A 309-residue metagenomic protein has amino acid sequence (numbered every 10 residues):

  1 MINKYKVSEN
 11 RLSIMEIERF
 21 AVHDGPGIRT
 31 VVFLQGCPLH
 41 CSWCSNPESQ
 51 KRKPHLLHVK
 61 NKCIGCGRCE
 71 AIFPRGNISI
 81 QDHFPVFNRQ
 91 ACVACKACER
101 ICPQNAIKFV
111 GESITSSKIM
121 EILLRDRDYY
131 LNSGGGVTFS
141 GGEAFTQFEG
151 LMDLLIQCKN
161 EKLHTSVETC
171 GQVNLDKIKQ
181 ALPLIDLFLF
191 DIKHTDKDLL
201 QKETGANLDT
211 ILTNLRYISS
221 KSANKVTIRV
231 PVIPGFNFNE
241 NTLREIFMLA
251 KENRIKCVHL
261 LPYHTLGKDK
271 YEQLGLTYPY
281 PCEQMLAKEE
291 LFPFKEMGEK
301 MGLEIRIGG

Functional and structural regions predicted by a protein language model:
M1-P26, V232-G309: Auxiliary Fe-S-binding modules of radical SAM enzymes
I14-R68, P85-A94: N-terminal pre-triad scaffold of radical SAM enzymes
S42-S49, R68-F87, A97-S113: Iron-sulfur cluster-binding cysteine motifs and their immediate structural context in ferredoxin-like electron-transfer
H58-I64, G111-D126: Extended, non-globular alpha-helical segments
H58-K60, Q201-N207, G275-E283: Short glycine-enriched, charge-decorated loop/helix-capping segments at active-site entrances that position
N105, Q157-E161, M301: Conserved dinucleotide-binding and phosphotransfer motif residues
S117-Q273: Conserved AdoMet/S-adenosylmethionine-binding subsite of the radical SAM
